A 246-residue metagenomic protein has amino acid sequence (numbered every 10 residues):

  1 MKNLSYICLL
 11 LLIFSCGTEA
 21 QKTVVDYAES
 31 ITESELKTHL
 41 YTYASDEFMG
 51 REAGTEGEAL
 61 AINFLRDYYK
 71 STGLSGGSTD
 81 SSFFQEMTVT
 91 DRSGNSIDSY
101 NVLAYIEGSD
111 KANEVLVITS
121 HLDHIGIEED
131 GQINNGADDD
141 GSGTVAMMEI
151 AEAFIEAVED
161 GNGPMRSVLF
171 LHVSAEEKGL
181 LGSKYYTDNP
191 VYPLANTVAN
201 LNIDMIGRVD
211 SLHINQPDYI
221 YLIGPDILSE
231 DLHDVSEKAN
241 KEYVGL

Functional and structural regions predicted by a protein language model:
M1-V24: Bacterial Sec-dependent N-terminal signal peptides
K22-S30, D46-E56, V89-R92, D130-D140 (+2 more regions): Second-shell loop/turn segments in exported
T23-V25, S30-L60, T72, G76 (+2 more regions): N-terminal capping segment at the start of a domain
I31, E35-T42, E56-S71, S82 (+5 more regions): Extracytoplasmic/secreted proteins, especially bacterial periplasmic and envelope-associated proteins
Y43, Y69, R92-G126: Acidic/His- and Gly-rich active-site-bordering loop/insert found across diverse amide/peptide-bond hydrolases
R51-I106: A non-catalytic alpha/beta surface segment that caps or lines the substrate-entry region of metallo-dependent hydrolase
V102-A104, I118-T119, D123-G179: Alpha-helical metal-binding/catalytic segments enriched in His/Glu/Asp
V173-L246: Metal-dependent peptidase/peptidase-like ectodomains
